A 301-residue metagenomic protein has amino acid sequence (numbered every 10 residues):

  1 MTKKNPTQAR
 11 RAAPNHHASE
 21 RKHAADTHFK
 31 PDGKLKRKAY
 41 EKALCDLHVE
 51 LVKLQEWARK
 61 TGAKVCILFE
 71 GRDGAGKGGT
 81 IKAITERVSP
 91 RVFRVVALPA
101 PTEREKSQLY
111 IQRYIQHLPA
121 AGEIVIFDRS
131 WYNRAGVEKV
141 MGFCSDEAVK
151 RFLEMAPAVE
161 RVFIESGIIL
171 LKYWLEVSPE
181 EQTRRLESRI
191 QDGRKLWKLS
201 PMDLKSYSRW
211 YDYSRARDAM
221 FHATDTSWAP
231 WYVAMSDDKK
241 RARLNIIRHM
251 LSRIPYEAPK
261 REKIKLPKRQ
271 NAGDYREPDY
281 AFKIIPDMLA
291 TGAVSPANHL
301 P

Functional and structural regions predicted by a protein language model:
M1-P301: Glycine-rich phosphate-binding loop of ATP-dependent small-molecule kinases
